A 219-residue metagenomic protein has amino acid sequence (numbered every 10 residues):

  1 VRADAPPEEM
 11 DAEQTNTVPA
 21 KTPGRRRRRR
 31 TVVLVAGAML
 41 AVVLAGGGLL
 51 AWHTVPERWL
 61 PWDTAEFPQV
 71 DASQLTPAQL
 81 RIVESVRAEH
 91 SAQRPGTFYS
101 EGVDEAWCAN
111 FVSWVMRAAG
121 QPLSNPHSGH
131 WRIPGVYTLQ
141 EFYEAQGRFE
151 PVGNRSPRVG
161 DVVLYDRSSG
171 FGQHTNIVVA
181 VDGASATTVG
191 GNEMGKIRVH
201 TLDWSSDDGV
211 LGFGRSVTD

Functional and structural regions predicted by a protein language model:
V1-Q74, D219: N-terminal secretion targeting segments of exported proteins
D11, K21-R25, L34-G37, V43 (+3 more regions): Aromatic- and glycine-rich peptidoglycan recognition patches
W52-N125: N-terminal capping segments
A72-L75, L80-V83, S124-M194: ...with weaker cross-activation on analogous glycine-rich loops/strands in unrelated enzymes
E89, Q93, G147, L211-G212: Short, intrinsically disordered/low-complexity patches at protein termini and at juxtamembrane boundaries
G102, Y143-Q146, G153, T201 (+1 more regions): Solvent-exposed, flexible loop/coil residues
C108, G135-Y137, D203: Alpha-helix initiation/capping motif
